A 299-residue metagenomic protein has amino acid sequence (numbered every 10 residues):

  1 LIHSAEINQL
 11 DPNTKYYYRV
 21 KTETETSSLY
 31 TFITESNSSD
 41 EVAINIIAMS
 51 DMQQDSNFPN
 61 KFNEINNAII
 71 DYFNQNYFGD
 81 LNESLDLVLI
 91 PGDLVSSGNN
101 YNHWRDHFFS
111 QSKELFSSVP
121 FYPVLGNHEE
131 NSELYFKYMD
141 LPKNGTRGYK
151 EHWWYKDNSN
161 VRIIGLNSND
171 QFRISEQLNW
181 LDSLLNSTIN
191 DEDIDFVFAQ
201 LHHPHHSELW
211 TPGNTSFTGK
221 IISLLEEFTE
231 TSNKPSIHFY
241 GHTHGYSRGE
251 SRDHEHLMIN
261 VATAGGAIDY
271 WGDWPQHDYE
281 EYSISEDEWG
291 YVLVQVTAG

Functional and structural regions predicted by a protein language model:
L1, A48-D71, G98, K137-T146 (+1 more regions): Acidic/histidine-rich helix-loop elements that form or flank divalent-metal/phosphate-binding sites at the catalytic
L1-P59, D71, Q75, G79-N82 (+2 more regions): Acidic, histidine-bearing metal-coordination/catalytic regions of metal-dependent phosphoesterases
K15-T31, N102-D193, P212, S216-I237 (+2 more regions): Extended active-site neighborhood of metal-dependent phosphoesterases/phosphodiesterases
V42-S56, N160-D170, F198-H202, H256-T263: Active-site-proximal beta-strand elements of phosphoester/diester hydrolases
V42-V124, E129: Conserved, compact domain cores that house catalytic/ligand-binding motifs in diverse enzymes and effector modules
M52, A199-H205, H238-R248: Histidine-centered catalytic micro-motifs
D86, D195-V197, S236: Conserved acidic residues
I90-V95, T188-W210: Short acidic, glycine-rich surface-loop motifs adjacent to enzyme active sites
